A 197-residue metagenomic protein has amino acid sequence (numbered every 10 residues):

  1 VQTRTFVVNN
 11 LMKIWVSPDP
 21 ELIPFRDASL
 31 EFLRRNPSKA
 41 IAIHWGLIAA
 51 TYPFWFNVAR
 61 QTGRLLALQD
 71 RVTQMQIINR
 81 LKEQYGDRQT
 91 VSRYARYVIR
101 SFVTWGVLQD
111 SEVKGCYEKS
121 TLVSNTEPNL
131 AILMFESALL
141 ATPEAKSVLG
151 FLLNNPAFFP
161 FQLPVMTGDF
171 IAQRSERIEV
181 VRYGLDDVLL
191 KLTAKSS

Functional and structural regions predicted by a protein language model:
V1, N79-T90, G150-P164: Short helix-coil junctions and helix-kink-helix linkers
V1-L47, Q61, V72: Eukaryotic partner-binding/assembly regions in large regulatory complexes
V7-L11, V58-Q61, I77-R80, L133-M134 (+1 more regions): A general alpha-helix detector
V8, A95-R100, G168-A172: Short, hydrophobic-biased segments on the C-terminal half of alpha helices that form "recognition helices"
I14-P18, I99-Q109, R174-V181: Short, basic alpha-helical nucleic acid-contact segments in DNA-binding proteins and DNA transaction factors
E31-L68, K119-P143, Y183-D187: Short alpha-helical segments that sit at the start of domains
A59-D70, Q74-T121: Eukaryote-skewed repeat-based solenoidal scaffolds used as protein-protein interaction platforms, primarily
V113-K191: Accessory, usually C-terminal, subdomains that scaffold auxiliary metal cofactors
